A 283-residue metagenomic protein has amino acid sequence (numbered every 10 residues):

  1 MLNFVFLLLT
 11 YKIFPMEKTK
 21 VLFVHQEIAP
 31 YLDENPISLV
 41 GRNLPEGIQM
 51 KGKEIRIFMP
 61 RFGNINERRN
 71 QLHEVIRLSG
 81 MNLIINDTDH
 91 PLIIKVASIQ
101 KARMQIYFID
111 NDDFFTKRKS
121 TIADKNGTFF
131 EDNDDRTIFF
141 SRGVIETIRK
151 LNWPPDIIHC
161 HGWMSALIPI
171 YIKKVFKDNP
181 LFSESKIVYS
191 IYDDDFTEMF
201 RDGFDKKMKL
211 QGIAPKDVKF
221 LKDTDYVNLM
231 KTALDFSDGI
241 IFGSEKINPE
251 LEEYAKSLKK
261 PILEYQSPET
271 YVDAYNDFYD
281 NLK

Functional and structural regions predicted by a protein language model:
M1-V5, G63-I65: Short regulatory "switch" loops immediately downstream of catalytic or recognition motifs within protein catalytic
N3-P15: Short, Lys/Arg-enriched N-terminal segments with co-localized hydrophobic residues within the first ~10-30 amino acids
M16-K283: Catalytic cores of nucleotide-sugar-dependent glycosyltransferases that transfer UDP/GDP/TDP-activated
